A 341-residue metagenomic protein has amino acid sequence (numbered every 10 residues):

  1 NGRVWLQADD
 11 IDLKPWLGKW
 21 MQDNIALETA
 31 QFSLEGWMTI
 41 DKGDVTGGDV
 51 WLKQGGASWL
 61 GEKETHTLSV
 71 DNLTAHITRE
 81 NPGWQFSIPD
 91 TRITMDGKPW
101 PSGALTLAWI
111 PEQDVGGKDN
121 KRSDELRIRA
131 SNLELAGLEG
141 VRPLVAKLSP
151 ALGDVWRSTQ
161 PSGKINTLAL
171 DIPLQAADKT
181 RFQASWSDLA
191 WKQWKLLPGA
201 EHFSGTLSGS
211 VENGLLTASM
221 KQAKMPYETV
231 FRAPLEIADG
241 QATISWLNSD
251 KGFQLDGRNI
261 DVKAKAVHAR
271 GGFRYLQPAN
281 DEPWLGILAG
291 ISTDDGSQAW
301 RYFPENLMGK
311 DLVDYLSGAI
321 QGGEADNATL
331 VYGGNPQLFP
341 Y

Functional and structural regions predicted by a protein language model:
N1-K98, A108-W194, G205-E212, T217-K265 (+1 more regions): Extended amphipathic, helix-rich lipid-handling scaffolds
P101-L105: Conserved ATP-driven helicase/translocase motor core recognized via long, highly charged RecA-like/P-loop NTPase domain
H202: Active-site pocket-lining segments that scaffold enzyme catalytic pockets across diverse folds
G271: Catalytic nucleotidyl-transfer cores of nucleotide-processing enzymes
Y275-L276, G318: Intrinsically disordered, low-complexity boundary segments flanking structured domains
N280-E282: Secretory-pathway-linked proteins and extracytosolic
